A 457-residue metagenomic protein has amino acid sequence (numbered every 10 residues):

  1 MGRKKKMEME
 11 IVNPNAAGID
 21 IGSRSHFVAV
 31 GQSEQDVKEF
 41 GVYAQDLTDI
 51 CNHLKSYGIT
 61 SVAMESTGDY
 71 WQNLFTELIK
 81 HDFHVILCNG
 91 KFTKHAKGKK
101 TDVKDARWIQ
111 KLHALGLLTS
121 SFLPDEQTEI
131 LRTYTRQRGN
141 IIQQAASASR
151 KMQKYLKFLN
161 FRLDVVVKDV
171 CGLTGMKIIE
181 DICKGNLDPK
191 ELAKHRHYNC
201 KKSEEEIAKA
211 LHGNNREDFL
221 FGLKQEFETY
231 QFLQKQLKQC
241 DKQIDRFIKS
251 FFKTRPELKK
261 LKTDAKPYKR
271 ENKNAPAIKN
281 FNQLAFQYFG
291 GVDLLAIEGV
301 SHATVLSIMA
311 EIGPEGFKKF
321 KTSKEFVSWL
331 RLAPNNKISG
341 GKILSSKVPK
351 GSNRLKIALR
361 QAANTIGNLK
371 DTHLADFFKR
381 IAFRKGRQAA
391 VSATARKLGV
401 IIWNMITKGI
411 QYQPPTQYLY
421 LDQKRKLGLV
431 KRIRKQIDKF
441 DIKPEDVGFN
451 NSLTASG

Functional and structural regions predicted by a protein language model:
M1-G457: A detector of single, family-specific signature residues that are central to catalytic or substrate-handling motifs
